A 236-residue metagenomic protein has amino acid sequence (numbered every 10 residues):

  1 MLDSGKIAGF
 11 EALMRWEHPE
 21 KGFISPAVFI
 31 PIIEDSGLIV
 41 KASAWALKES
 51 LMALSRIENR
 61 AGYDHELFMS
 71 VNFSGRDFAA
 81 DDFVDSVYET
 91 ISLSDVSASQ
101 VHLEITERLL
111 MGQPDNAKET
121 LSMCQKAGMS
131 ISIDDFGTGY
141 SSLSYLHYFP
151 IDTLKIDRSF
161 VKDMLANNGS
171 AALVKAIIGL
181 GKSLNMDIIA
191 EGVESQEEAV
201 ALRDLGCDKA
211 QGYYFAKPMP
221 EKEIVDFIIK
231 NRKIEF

Functional and structural regions predicted by a protein language model:
M1-V96, L109, S122-M123, L143: Bacterial c-di-GMP phosphodiesterase EAL domain
L2-K6, E17-K21, S74-D81, Q100-D115 (+1 more regions): EAL-family c-di-GMP phosphodiesterase catalytic domain
E119-A127: Catalytic-core regions built around general acid/base machinery
